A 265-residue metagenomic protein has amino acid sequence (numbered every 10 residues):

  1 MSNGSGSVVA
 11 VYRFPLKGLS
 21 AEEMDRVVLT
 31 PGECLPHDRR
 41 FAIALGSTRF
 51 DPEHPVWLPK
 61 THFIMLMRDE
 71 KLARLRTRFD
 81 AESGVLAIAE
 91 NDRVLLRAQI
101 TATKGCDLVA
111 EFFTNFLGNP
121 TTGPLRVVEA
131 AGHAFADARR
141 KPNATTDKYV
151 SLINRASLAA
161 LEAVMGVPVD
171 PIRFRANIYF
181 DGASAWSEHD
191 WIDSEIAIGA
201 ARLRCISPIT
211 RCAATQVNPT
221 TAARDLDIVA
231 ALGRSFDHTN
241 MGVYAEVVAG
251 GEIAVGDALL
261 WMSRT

Functional and structural regions predicted by a protein language model:
M1-T265: Metal-cofactor-dependent catalytic cores
